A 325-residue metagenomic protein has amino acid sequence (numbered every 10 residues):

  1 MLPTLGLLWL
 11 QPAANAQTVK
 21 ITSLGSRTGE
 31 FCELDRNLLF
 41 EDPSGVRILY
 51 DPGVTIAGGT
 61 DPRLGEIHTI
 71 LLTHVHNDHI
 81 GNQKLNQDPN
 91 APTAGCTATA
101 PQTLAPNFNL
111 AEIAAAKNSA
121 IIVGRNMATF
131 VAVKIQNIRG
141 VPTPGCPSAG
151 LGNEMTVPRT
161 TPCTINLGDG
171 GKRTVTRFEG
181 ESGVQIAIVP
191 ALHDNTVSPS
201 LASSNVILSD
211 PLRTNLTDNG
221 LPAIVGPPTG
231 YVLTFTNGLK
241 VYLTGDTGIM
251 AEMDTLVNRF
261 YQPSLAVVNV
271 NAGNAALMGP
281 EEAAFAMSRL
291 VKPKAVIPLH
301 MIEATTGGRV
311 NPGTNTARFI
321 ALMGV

Functional and structural regions predicted by a protein language model:
M1-W9: Bacterial N-terminal signal peptides
W9-A16: Sec/Tat signal peptide C-region and signal peptidase I cleavage site
A16-R63, M155-N258: Core dinuclear metal-dependent hydrolase active-site scaffold
V19, S44-V46, E66-I67, A116-A120 (+5 more regions): Loop/turn elements at helix/coil->beta-strand transitions in domains of secreted/extracellular proteins
G29-L34, A57, H76-G81, M127-A132 (+5 more regions): Active-site environment of divalent metal-dependent phosphoester hydrolases
G45-L49, G53-I122, N126-T129, N137 (+3 more regions): Active-site metal-binding motif and surrounding structural segment of the metallo-beta-lactamase
I113-I122, N126-E181, R259, P280-V325: Binuclear metal-ion centers of metallo-dependent hydrolases, dominated by the metallo-beta-lactamase
L265-M287: Active-site-proximal segments of metal-dependent phosphoesterases and phosphodiesterases across multiple
